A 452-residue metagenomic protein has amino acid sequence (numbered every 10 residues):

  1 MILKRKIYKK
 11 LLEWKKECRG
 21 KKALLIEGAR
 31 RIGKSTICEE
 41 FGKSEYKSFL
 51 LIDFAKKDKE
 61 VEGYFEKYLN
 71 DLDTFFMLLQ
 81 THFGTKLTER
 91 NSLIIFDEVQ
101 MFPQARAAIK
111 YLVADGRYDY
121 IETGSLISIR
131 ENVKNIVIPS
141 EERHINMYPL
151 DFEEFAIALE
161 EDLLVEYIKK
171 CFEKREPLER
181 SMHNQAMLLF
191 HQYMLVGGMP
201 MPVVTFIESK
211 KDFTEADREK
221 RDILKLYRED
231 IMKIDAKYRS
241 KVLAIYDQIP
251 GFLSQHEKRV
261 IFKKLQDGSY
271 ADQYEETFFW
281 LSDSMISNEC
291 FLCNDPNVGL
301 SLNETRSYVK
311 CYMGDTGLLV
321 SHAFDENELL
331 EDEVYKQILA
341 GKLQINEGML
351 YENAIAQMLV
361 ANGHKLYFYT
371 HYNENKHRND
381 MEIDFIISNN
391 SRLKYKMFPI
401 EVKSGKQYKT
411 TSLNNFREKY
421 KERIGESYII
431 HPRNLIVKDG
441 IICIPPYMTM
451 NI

Functional and structural regions predicted by a protein language model:
I2-R19: Pre-Walker A adenine-sensing motif
K15-K16, K22, R31, E40 (+3 more regions): A cross-kingdom feature that marks ATP-driven nucleic-acid transaction machinery
I26: Hydrophobic anchor at the beta1->P-loop junction of P-loop NTPases
K34: Conserved lysine of the Walker
K56-R90: Short glycine-rich substrate-engagement loop in P-loop NTPases that contacts/grips substrate
I95, D119-S125, N146: Structural recognition of the conserved hydrophobic beta-strand(s) that form the central parallel beta-sheet of P-loop
Y111, S128-H144, A156-E161: Short regulatory helix/loop adjacent to the ATP-binding pocket of P-loop NTPases
E160-Y351, K365: Interdomain hinge/linker elements that couple catalytic modules in large macromolecular machines
